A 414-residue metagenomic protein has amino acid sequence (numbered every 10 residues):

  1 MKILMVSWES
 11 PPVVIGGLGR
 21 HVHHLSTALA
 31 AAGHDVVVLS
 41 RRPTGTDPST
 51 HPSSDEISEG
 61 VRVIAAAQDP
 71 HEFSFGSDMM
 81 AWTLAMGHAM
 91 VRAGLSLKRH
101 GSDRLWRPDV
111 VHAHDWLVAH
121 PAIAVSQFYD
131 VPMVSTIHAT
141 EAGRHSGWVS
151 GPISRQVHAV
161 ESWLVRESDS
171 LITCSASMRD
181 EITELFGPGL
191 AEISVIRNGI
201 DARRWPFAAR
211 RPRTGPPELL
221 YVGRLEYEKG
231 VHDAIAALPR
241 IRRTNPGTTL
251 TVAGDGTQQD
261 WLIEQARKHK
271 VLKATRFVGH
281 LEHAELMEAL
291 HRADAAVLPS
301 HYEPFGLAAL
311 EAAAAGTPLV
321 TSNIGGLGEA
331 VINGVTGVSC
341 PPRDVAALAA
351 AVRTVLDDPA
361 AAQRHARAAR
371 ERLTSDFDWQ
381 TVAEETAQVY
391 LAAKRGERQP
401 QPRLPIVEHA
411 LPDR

Functional and structural regions predicted by a protein language model:
M1-R62, R398-P402, V407-R414: N-terminal subdomain of nucleotide-sugar transferases
R20, P217, Y221-R243, T257-I263 (+1 more regions): A conserved mid-protein helix/loop that constitutes part of the nucleotide-sugar donor-binding site
S177, G199: Carbohydrate-associated surface elements
I263-L281: Nucleotide-activated donor-binding/catalytic signature segment of Leloir-type glycosyltransferases, i.e., the conserved
H280-L281, E288-A293: Short alpha-helical donor nucleotide-sugar binding micro-motif in glycosyltransferases
H301: Aromatic "clamp/platform" in nucleotide-sugar-dependent glycosyltransferases that forms part of the donor/acceptor
P318-T321, V331: Short hydrophobic beta-strand element within catalytic cores of glycosyltransferases and related nucleotide-activated
N333-G334, V338-V345, T354-P359: Conserved acidic donor-binding segment of nucleotide-sugar-dependent glycosyltransferases
